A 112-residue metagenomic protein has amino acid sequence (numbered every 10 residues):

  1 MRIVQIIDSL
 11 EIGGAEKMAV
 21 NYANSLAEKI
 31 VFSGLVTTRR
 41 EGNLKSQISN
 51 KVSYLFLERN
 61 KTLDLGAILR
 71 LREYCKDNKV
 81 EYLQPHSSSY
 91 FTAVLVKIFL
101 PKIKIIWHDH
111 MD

Functional and structural regions predicted by a protein language model:
M1-D112: Membrane-interface segments of envelope glycosyltransferases acting on lipid-linked substrates or membrane lipids
